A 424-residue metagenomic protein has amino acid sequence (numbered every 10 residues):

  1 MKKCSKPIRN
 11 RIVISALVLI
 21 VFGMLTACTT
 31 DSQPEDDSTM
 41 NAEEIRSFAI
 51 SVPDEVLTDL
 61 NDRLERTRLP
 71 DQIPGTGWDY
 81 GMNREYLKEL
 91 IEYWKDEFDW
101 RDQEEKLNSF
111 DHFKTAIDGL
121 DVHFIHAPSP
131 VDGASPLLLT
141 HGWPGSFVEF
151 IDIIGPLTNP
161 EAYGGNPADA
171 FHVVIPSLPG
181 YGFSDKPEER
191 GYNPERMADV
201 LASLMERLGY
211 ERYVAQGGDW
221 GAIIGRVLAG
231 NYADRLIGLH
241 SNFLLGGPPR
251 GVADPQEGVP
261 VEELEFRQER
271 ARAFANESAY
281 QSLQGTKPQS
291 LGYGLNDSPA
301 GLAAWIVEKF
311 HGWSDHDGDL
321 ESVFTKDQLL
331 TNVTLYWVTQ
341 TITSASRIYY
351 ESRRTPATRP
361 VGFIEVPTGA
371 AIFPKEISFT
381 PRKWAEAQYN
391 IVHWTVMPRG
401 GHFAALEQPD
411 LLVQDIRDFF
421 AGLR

Functional and structural regions predicted by a protein language model:
M24-A27: C-terminal motif of bacterial Sec signal peptides marking the signal peptidase cleavage site
L57-S129, Q328, W337-T358: Non-catalytic accessory segments flanking enzyme active sites
W100-D102, G165, L178-Y192, R226: Glycine-rich "HGGG/HGxG" loop immediately N-terminal to the catalytic nucleophile of the alpha/beta-hydrolase
A134-G142: Short beta-strand element of the alpha/beta-hydrolase
P156, P160-Y163, E211-V259: Conserved hydrolase catalytic core segment
L157-F183: Conserved alpha/beta-hydrolase
E195-Y213: Conserved acidic catalytic loop of the alpha/beta-hydrolase fold
Q284-R424: C-terminal subdomain of alpha/beta-hydrolase-fold enzymes, centered on the catalytic histidine and its supporting
